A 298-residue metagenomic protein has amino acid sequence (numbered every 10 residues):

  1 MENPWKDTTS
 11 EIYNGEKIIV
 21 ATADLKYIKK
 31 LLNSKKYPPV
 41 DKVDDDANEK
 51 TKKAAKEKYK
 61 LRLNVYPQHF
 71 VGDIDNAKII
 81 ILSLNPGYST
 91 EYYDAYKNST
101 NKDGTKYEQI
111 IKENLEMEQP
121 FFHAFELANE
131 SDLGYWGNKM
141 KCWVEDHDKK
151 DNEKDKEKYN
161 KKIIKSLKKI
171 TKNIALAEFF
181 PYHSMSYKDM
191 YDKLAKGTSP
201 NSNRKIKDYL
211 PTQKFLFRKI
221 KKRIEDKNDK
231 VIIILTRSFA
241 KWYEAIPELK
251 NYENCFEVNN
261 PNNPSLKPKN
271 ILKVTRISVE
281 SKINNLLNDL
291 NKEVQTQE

Functional and structural regions predicted by a protein language model:
M1-E130, K219-R223, A245-K250, D289 (+1 more regions): Active-site and ligand/interface coordination hotspots across diverse enzymes and nucleic-acid-associated assemblies
E2-S10, D155, Y159, K172 (+1 more regions): Glycine/proline-rich loop-helix segments at beta-alpha junctions forming the active-site rim of enzyme cores
K26, K30, K50-K53, N98 (+10 more regions): Polar/charged alpha-helical tracts
K53-F70, E145-I163, K205-R223: A Trp-anchored, charged/polar loop motif used as the substrate-binding/catalytic surface of acyl/ester-handling
L61, V65, I74-A77, S131 (+5 more regions): Short, well-structured alpha-helical interface segments that form or flank functional binding sites
G87, E145, S238: Residue-level marker of positions within ordered structural domains that often coincide with functionally constrained
N101-K188: Low-complexity, serine/threonine/proline-enriched polar segments
